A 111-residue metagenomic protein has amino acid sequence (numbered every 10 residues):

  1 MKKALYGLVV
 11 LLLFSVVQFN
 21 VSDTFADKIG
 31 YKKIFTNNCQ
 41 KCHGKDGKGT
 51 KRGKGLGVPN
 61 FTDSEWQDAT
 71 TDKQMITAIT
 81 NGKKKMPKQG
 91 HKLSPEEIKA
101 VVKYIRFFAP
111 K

Functional and structural regions predicted by a protein language model:
M1-A4: Positively charged n-region of N-terminal signal peptides that target proteins for export
L8-Q18: Bacterial N-terminal signal peptides
V16-I34, T50: Electrostatic cytochrome c docking/interface patches
Y31-F35, T71, M75, G82 (+1 more regions): Stable alpha-helical elements in mature extracytoplasmic
K32-G57, K83-K85, F107-K111: Periplasmic/extracellular electron-transfer cofactor-ligation site, primarily the c-type cytochrome heme-c attachment
K54-P59, T77-A109: Axial heme c-ligation environment in periplasmic c-type cytochrome domains
T62-K73: Short microdomains enriched in Cys/His and/or Lys/Arg
